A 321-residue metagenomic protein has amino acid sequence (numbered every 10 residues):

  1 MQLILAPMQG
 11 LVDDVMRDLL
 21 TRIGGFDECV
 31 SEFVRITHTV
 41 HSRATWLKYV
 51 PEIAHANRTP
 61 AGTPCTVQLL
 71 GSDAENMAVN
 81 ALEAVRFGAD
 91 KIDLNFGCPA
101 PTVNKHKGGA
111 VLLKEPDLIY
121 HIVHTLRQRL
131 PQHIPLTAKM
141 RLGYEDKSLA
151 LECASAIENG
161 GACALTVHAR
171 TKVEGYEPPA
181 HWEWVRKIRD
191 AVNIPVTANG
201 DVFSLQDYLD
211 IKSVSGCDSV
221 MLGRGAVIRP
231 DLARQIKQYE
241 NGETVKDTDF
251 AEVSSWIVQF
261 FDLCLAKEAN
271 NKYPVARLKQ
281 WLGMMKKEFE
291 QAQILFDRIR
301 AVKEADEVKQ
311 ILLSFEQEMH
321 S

Functional and structural regions predicted by a protein language model:
L3-A6, C29-S31, C65-L69, I92 (+4 more regions): Hydrophobic faces of well-ordered beta-strands that scaffold small-molecule active sites in alpha/beta enzyme cores
I4, Q9, V15, R129-P131 (+5 more regions): Alpha/beta catalytic cores of nucleotide-metabolism and tRNA/nucleoside-modifying enzymes
M8, V12, D73, P99 (+5 more regions): Gly/Ser/Thr-rich beta-alpha loop segments that engage phosphate groups in nucleotides
M8-E83: Glycine-rich, positively charged N-terminal anion/phosphate-binding segment
R22, V79-I92, F96-H106, D117-I194: Alpha/beta enzyme core
E32-I36, I92-P101, A169-T171, D201 (+1 more regions): Glycine-rich phosphate-binding active-site loops on the catalytic face of alpha/beta enzymes
A44-W46, K107-L113: Short glycine-enriched, charge-decorated loop/helix-capping segments at active-site entrances that position
G71, L113, D117, P179 (+1 more regions): Conserved phosphate-coordination/catalytic loops
